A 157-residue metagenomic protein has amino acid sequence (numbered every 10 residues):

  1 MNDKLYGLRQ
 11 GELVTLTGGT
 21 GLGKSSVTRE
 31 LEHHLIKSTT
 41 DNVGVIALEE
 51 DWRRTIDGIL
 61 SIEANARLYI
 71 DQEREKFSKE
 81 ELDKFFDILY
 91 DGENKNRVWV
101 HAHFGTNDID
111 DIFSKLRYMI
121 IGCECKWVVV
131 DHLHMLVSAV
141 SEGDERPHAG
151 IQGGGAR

Functional and structural regions predicted by a protein language model:
M1-G7: Pre-Walker A adenine-sensing motif
D3, S38-E124, S138: Cytosolic-facing regulatory segments adjacent to core modules
R9-V14: Pre-Walker A (Motif I) flank of P-loop NTPase domains
T17-G18: The Walker A (P-loop) glycine that initiates the GxxxxGKT/S ATP-binding motif of P-loop NTPases
G21: Walker A (P-loop) phosphate-binding loop of P-loop NTPases
K24: Conserved lysine of the Walker
V27-L31, T55: Hydrophobic positions on the alpha1 helix immediately C-terminal to the Walker A/P-loop
H34-K37, A149-R157: Substrate-engagement module of ASCE P-loop NTPases
